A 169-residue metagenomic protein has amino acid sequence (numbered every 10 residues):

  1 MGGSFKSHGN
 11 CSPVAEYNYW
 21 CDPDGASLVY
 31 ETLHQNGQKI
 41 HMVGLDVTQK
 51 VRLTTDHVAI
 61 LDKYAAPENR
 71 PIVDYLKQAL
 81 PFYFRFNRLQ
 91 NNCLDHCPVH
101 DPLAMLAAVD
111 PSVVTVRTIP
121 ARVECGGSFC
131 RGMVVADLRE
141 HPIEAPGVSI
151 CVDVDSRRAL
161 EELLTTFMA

Functional and structural regions predicted by a protein language model:
M1-A169: N-terminal acidic, glycine/proline-rich low-complexity segments
